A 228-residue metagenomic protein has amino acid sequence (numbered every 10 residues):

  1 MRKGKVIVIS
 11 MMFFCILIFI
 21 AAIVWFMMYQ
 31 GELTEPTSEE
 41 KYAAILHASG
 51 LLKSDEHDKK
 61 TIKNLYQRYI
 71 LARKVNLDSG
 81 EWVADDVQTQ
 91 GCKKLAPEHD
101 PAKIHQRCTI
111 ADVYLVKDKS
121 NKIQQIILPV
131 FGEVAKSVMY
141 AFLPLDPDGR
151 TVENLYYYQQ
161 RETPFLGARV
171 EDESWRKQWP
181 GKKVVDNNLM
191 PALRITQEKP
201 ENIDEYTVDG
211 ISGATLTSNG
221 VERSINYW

Functional and structural regions predicted by a protein language model:
R2-W228: Flexible, solvent-exposed loop/hinge segments and secondary-structure transition points
